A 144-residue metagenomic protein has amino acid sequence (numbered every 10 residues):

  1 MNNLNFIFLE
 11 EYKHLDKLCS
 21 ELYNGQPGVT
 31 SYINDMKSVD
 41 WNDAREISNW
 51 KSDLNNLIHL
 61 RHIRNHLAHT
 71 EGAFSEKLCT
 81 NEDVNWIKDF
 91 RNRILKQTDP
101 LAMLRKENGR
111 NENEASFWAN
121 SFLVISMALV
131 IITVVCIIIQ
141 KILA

Functional and structural regions predicted by a protein language model:
M1-R45, K51-H62, K77-L143: Amphipathic alpha-helical interface elements
L60-F74: Mid-chain, well-packed structural core segment of small domains
